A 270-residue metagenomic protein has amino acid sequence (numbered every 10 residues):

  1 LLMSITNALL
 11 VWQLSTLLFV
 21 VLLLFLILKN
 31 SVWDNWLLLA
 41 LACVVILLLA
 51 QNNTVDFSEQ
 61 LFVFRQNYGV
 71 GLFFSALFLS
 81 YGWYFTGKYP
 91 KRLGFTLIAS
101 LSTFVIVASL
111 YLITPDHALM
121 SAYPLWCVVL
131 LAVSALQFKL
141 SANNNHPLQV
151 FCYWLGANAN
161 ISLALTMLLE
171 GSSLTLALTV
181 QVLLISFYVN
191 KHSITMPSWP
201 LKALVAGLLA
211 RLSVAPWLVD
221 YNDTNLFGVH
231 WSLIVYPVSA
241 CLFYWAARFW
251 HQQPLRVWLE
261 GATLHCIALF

Functional and structural regions predicted by a protein language model:
L1-W154, N160-F270: Extended, compositionally biased regions that are outside compact catalytic cores
